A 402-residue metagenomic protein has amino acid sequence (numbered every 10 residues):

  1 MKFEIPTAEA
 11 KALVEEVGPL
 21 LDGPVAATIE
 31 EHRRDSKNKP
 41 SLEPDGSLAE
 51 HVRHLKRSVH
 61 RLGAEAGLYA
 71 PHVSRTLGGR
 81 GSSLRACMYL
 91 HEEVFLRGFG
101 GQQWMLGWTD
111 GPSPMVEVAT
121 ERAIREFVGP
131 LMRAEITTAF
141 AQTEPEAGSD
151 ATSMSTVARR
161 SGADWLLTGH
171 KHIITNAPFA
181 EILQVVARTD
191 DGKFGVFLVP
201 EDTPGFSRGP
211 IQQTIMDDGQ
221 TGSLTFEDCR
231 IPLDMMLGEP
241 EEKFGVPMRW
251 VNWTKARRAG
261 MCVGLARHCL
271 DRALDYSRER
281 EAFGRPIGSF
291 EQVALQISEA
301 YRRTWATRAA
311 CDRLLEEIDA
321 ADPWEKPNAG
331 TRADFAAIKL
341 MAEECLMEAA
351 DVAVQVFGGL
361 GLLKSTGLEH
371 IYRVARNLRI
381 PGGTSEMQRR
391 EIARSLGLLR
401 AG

Functional and structural regions predicted by a protein language model:
M1-R97, V118-A123, P130, A134 (+2 more regions): Alpha-helical interface subdomain recognition
G81-E93, D150-M154, T225, R230-I231: Structural signature of FAD isoalloxazine-binding scaffolds in flavoprotein oxidoreductases
Q102-R122, G148: N-terminal glycine-rich flavin-associated loop
A134-Q142: A short, Trp-centered hydrophobic/proline-enriched beta-strand micro-motif
A147-D150, W165: Hydrophobic, small-residue-rich alpha-helical packing segments that form membrane-like cores
S153, D202-P232: Flexible, small-/acidic-enriched active-site or ligand-binding loops
T168-G209: A short core secondary-structure module
G222-R249: A short, charged helix-loop
